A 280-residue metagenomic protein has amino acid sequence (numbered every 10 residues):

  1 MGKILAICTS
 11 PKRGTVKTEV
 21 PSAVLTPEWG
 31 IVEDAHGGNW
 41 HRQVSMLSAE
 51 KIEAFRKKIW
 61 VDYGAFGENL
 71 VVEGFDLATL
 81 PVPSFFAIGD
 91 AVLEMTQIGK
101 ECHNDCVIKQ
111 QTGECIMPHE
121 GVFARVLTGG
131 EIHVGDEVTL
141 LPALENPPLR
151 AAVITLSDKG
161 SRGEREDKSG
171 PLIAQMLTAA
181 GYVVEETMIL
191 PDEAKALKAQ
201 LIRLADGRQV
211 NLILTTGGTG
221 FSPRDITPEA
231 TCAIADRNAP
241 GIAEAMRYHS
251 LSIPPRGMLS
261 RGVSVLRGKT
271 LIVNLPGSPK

Functional and structural regions predicted by a protein language model:
M1-K100, E131: Electropositive, beta-rich accessory/interaction domains or terminal extensions that provide binding surfaces
T15-T18, H36-N39, C115-P118, L144-P147 (+3 more regions): Solvent-exposed alpha-helices and their adjacent loops that cap or buttress functional pockets in soluble metabolic
I59-N69, C106-G121: Short, basic/aromatic beta-hairpin or loop at an interaction surface
E94-Q97, E101-D105, P142-L149: Short, Lys/Arg- and Gly-enriched loop/turn segments at beta-strand edges
G121-L144: Well-ordered alpha/beta subsegment
N146-D192: Glycine-rich phosphate/diphosphate-binding loop of Rossmann-like nucleotide-binding domains
T178, V184-T215, G220-I234: N-terminal small/polar loop signature for handling phosphorylated ligands or for N-terminal nucleophile
T227-K280: Proline/glycine-rich low-complexity loops and linkers
